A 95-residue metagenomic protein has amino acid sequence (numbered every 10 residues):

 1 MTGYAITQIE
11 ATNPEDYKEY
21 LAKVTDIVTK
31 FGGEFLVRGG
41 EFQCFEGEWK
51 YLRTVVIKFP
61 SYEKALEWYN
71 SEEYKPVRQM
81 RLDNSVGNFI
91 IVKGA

Functional and structural regions predicted by a protein language model:
M1-T54, P60-N70, K93-A95: Short S/T/G/P-rich N-terminal loop/turn motif that feeds into the first structured element of a domain
Y62-I90: C-terminal structural segments of small proteins and small subunits
